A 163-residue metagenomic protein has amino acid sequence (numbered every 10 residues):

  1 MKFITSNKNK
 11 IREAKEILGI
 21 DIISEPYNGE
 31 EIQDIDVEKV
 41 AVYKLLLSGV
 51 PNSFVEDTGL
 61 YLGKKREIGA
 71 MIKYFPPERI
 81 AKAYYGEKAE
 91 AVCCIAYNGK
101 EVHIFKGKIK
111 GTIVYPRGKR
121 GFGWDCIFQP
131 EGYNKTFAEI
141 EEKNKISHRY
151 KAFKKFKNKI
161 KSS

Functional and structural regions predicted by a protein language model:
M1-K2, K8-S163: Anionic-ligand binding patches
